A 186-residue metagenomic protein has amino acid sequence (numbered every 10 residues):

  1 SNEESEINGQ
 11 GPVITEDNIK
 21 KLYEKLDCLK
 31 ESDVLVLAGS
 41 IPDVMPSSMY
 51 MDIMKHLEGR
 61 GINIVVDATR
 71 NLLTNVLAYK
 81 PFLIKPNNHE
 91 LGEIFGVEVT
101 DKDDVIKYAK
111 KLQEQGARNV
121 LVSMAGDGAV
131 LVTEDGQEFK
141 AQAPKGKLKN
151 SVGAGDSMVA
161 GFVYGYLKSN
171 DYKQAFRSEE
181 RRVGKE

Functional and structural regions predicted by a protein language model:
S1-D33: Conserved N-terminal subdomain of the carbohydrate kinase-like
S1-I7, K80, R181-E186: Short intrinsically disordered, low-complexity coil segments enriched in acidic
E6-N8, V36, K85, G153: Conserved beta-strand segments that form the floor/walls of ligand-binding pockets within enzyme and binding domains
I7-Q10, L37-A38, D67, S123: Short beta-strand segments
E16-D17, E93-V99, L148-G153: Short, charged, surface-exposed secondary-structure boundary motifs
K21, V34-D104: Conserved beta-alpha-beta core of the PfkB/ribokinase-like small-molecule kinase fold
C28-E31, A78, E114, S169: Alpha-helix termination/capping residues and helix-transition junctions
K55-H56, T74, K102-K185: Conserved phosphate-binding/catalytic region of the ribokinase-like
